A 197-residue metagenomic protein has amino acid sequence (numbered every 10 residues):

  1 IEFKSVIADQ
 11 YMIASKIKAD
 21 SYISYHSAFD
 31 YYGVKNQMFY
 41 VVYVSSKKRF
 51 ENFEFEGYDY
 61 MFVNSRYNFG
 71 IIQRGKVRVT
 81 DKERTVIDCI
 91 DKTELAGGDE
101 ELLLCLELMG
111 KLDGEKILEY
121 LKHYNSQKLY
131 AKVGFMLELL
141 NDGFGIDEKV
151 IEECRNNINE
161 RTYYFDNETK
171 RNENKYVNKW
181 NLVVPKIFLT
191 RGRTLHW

Functional and structural regions predicted by a protein language model:
I1-F69: Short gly/ser-rich loop at a beta-strand->alpha-helix junction or flexible surface loop bordering the NTP-binding
I71-W197: Hydrophobic alpha-helical interaction segments
